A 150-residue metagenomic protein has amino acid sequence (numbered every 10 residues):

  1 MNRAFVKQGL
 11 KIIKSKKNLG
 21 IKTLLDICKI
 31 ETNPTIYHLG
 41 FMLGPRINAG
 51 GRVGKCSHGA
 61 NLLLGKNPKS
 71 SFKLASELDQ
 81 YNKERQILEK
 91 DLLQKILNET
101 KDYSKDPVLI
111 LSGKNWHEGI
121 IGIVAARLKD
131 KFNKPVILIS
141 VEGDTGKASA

Functional and structural regions predicted by a protein language model:
M1-A150: Hydrophobic helix-and-loop "lid/oligomerization" segment in the mid-to-C-terminal part of catalytic domains
